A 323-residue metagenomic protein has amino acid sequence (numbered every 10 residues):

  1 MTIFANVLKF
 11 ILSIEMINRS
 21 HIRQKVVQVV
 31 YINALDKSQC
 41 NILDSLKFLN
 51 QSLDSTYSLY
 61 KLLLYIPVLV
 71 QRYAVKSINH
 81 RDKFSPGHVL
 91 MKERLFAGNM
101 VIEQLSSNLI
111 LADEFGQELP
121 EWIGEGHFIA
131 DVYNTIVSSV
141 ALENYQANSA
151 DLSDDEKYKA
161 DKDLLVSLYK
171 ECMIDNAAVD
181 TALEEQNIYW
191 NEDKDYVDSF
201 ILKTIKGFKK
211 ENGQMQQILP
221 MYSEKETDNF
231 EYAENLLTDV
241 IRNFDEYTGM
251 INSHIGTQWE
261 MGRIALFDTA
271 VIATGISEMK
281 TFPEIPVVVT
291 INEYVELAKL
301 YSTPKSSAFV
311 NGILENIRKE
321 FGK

Functional and structural regions predicted by a protein language model:
T2-K323: Class I Rossmann-like S-adenosyl-L-methionine
